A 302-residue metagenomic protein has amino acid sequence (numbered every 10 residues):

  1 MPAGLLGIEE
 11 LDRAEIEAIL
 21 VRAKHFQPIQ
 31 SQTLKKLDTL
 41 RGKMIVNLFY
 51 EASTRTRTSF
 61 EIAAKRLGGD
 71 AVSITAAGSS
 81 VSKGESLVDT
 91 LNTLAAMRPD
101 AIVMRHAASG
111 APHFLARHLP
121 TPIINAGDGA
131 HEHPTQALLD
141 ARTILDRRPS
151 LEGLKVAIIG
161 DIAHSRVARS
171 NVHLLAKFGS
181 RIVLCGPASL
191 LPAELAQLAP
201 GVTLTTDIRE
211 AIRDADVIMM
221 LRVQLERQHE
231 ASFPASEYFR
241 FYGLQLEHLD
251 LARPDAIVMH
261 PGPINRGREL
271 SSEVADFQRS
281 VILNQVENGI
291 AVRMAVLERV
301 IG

Functional and structural regions predicted by a protein language model:
M1-I62: Positively charged, low-complexity intrinsically disordered leader regions
M44-R98: Active-site cofactor/substrate anionic-group-binding motifs, chiefly glycine- and Lys/Arg-rich phosphate-binding loops
Y50-E51, R55-I62, D146-L221: Glycine-rich phosphate/diphosphate-binding loop of Rossmann-like nucleotide-binding domains
D89, L94, P99-L174, H260: Anion-binding alpha/beta catalytic cores of soluble intermediary-metabolism enzymes, centered on
T121, G179-R181, L251-I257: A short helix->loop->beta-strand "cap" motif at the edges of active sites that frequently abuts
A196-E273: Rossmann-like adenosine-cofactor binding region
D255-A256, P261-G302: Adenosine-phosphate binding glycine-rich loop
